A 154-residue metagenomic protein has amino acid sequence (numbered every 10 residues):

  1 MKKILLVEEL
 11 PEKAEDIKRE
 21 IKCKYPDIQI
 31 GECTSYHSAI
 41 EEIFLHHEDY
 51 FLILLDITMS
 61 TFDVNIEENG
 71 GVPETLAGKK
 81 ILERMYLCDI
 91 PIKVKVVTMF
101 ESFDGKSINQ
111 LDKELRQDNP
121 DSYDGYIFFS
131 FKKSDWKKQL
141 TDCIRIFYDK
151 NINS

Functional and structural regions predicted by a protein language model:
K2-E12, I17-I21: Conserved acidic segment of CheY-like receiver
L6-L10, T34, P73-E74, K95-S154: Output/docking surface of receiver
L10-A14, T58-V64, F100-D104: Short acidic, S/G/P-rich loop/turn micro-motifs used as interaction or catalytic elements
K13, G31, A77: Soluble or luminal CAZymes and related metallo-dependent hydrolases
D16-R19, E32-L52, S60-F62: Acidic, metal-coordinating helix/loop segments flanking the phosphotransfer/catalytic sites of two-component signaling
L45-H47, Y86-P91: Conserved phosphotransfer cores of two-component systems
Y50-Y86, I108: Conserved phosphotransfer microenvironments
